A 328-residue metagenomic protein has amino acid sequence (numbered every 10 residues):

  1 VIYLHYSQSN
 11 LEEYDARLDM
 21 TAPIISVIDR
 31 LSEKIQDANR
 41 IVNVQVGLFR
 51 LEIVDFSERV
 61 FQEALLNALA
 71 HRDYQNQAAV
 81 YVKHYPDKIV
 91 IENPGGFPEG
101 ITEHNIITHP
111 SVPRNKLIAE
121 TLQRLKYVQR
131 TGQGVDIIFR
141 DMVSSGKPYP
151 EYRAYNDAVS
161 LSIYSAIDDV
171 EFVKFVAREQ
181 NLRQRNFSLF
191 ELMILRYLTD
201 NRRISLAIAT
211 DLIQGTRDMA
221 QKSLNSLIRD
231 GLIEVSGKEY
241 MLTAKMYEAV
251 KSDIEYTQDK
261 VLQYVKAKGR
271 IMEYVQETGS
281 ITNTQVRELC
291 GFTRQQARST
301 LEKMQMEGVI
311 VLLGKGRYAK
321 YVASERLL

Functional and structural regions predicted by a protein language model:
V1-L328: C-terminal regulatory or interaction extensions
